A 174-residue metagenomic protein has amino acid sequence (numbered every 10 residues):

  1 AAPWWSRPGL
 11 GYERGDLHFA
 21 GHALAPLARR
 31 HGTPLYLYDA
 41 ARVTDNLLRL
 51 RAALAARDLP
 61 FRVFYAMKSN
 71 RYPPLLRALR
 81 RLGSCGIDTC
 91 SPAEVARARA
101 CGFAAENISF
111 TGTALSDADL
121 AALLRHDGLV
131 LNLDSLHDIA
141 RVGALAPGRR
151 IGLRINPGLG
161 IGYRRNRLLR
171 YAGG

Functional and structural regions predicted by a protein language model:
A1-V130, L136-R150: A charged N-terminal "starter" segment
D134-G174: Conserved anion-binding
